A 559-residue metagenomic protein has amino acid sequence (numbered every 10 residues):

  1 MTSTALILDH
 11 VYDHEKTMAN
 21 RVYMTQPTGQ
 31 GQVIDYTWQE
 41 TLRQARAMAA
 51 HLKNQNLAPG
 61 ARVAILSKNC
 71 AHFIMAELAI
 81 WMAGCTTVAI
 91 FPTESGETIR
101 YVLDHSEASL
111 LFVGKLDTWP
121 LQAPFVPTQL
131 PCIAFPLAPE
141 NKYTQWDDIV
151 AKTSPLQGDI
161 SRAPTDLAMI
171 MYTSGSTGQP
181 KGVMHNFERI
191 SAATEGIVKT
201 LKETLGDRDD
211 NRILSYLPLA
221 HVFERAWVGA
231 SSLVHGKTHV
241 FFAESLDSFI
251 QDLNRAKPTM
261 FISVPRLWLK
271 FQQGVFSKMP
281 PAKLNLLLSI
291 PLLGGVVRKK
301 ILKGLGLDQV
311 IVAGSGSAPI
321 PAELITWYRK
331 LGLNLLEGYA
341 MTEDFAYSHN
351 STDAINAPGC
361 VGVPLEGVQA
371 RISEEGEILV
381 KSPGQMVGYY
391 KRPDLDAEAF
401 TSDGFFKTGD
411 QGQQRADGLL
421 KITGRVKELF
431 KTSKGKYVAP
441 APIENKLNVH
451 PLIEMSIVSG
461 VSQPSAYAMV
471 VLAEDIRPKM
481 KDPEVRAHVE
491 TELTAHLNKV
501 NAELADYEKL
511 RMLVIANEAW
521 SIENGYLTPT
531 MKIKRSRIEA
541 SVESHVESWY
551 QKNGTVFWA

Functional and structural regions predicted by a protein language model:
N20-V22, T153-Y172, Q179, T204-R212: Conserved pre-ATP/AMP-binding loop-to-beta segment of ANL
M24-C70, I74, L78, S95-R100 (+1 more regions): Conserved AMP-binding/adenylate-forming core of the ANL superfamily
Q30, D117-P164, V275-G304: ANL superfamily adenylate-forming
D35-Q39, A168-E195: Conserved AMP-binding A3 loop
Q55, L78, M82-D148, E474: Structural core segment of the AMP-binding/adenylate-forming
S191-R212, L219-K300, Q309, N334: Conserved AMP-binding/adenylation subdomain of ANL enzymes
T259-S263, Q272-N356, Q369, E454: Gly/Ser/Thr-rich phosphate-binding loop
P364-S373, E377-T432, V449, W558: Conserved ATP-binding/catalytic segment of the ANL
